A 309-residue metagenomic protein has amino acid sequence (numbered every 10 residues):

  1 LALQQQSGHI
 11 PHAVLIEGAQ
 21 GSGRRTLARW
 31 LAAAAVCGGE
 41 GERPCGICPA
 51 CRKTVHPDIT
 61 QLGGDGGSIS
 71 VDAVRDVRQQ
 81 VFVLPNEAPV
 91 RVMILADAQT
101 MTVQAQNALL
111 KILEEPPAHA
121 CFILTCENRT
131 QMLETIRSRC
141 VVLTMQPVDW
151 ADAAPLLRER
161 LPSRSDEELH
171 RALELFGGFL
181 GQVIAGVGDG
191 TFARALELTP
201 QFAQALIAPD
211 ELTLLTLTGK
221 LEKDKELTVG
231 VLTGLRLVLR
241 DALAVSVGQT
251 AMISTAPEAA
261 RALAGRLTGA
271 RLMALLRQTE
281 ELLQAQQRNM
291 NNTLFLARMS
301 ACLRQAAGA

Functional and structural regions predicted by a protein language model:
L1-A34, E42, A50, A118-A120 (+2 more regions): Charged, glycine-rich active-site and insertion segments that engage polyanionic ligands
L1-Q104: Clamp-loader machinery-focused feature within the broader ASCE/P-loop NTPase space
S68, T100-M101, E115, Q131 (+1 more regions): Residues immediately C-terminal
V71, V92-L95, V103, C126 (+3 more regions): Short, amphipathic alpha-helical segments
F82, N107-L124: Conserved catalytic/switch belt of AAA+ P-loop NTPases
